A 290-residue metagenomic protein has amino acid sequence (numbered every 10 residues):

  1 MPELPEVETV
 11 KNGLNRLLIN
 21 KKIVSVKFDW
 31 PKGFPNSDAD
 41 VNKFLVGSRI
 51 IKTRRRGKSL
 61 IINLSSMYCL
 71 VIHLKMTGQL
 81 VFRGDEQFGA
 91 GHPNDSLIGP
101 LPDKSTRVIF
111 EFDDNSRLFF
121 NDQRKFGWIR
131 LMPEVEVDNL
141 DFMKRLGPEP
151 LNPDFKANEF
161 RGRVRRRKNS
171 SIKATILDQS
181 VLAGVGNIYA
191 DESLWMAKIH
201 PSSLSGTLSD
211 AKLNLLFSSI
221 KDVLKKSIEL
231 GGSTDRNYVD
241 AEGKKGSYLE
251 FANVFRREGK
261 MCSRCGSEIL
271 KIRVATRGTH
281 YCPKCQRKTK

Functional and structural regions predicted by a protein language model:
M1-L4, P100, P150, D154 (+1 more regions): Generic detection of long, well-ordered alpha-helical segments
M1-L4, P35, A39, L70 (+5 more regions): Low-complexity, intrinsically disordered regions enriched in charged/polar residues
M1-N121, F126-G127, M261, R277-K290: A cross-family signal for N-terminal binding/gating loops and helix N-caps that shape access to the active site
K22-V41, R54, E159-K290: Basic, nucleic-acid-binding surfaces and adjacent catalytic neighborhoods in DNA/RNA-processing proteins
L45, M143-L146, Y238, F255: Short clusters of hydrophobic/aromatic residues that line enzyme substrate/ligand-binding pockets
L70-A183, Y189-M196, L204: Phosphate/anion-contacting hairpin/loop surfaces
